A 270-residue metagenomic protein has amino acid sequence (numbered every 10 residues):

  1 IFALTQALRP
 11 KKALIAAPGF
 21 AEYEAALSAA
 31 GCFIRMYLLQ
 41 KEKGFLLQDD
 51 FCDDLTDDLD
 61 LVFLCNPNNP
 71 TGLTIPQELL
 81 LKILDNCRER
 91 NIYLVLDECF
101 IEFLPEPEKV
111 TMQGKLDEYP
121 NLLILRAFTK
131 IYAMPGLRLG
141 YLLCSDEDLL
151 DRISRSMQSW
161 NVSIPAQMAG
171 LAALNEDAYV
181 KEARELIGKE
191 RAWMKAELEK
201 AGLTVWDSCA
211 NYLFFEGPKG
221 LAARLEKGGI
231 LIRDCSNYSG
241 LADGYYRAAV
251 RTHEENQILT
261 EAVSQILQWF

Functional and structural regions predicted by a protein language model:
I1-A13: Phosphate-binding glycine-rich loop
A21-E22, N121-W206: PLP-dependent aminotransferase class I/II
A30, E89-R90, Y119, A201: Helix C-cap/helix->beta junction micro-motif
K41-E106: Active-site phosphate-binding strand-loop segment of PLP-dependent enzymes
E78, K227-G228, N237-F270: PLP-dependent enzyme catalytic core of the Aspartate aminotransferase-like
G188, A196-G229: Conserved PLP-binding catalytic core of the aspartate aminotransferase-like
